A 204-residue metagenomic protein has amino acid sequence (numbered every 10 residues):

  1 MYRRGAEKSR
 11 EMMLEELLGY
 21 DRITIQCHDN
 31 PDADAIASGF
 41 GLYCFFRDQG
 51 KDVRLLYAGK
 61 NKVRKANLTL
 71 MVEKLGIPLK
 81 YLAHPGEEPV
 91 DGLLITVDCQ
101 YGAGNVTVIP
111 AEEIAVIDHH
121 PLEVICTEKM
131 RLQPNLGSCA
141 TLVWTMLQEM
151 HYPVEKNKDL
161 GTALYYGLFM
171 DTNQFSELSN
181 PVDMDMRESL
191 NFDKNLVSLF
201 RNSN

Functional and structural regions predicted by a protein language model:
M1-E7, E73-P78: Short coil-to-helix leader/linker segments, especially the first N-terminal amphipathic alpha-helix with its helix
Y2-N30, F40-R47, I125-N204: A structured phosphate/pyrophosphate-recognition subdomain
M13, T69-P78, C99-E112, G167-M170 (+2 more regions): Short secondary-structure transition/capping segments
Y20-E87: Anionic-ligand anchoring segments at beta-strand to alpha-helix junctions in alpha/beta enzyme folds, i.e., glycine
A33-A35, C99, H119, T172: Generic detector of well-ordered alpha-helical packing
I36-S38, G102, L122, F175: General alpha-helical segment detector with a strong preference for membrane-spanning helices and helix-boundary regions
R64, P89-D91, Y165, D185: Short secondary-structure boundary/hinge segments and terminal tails
E73-K129: Active-site cofactor/cluster-binding pocket
